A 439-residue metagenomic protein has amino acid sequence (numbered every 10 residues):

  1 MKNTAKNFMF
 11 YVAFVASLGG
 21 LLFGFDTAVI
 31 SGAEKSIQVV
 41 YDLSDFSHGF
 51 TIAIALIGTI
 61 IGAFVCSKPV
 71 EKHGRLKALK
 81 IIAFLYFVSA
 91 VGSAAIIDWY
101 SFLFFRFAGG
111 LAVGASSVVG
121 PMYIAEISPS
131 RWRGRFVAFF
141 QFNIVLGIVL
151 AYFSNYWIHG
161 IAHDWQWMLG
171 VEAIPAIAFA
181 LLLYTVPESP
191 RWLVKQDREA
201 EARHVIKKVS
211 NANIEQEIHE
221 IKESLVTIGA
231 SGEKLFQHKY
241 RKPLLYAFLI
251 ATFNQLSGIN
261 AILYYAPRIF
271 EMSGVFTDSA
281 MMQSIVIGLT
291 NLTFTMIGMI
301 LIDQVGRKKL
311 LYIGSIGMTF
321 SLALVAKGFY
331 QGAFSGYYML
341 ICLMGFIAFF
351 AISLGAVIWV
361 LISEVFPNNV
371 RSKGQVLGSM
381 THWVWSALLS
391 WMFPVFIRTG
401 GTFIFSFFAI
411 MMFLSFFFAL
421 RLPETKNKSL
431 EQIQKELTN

Functional and structural regions predicted by a protein language model:
M1-R198, I206, V226-N439: Alpha-helical transmembrane bundle of multi-pass membrane proteins
I214-L225: Short, well-structured alpha-helical segments
